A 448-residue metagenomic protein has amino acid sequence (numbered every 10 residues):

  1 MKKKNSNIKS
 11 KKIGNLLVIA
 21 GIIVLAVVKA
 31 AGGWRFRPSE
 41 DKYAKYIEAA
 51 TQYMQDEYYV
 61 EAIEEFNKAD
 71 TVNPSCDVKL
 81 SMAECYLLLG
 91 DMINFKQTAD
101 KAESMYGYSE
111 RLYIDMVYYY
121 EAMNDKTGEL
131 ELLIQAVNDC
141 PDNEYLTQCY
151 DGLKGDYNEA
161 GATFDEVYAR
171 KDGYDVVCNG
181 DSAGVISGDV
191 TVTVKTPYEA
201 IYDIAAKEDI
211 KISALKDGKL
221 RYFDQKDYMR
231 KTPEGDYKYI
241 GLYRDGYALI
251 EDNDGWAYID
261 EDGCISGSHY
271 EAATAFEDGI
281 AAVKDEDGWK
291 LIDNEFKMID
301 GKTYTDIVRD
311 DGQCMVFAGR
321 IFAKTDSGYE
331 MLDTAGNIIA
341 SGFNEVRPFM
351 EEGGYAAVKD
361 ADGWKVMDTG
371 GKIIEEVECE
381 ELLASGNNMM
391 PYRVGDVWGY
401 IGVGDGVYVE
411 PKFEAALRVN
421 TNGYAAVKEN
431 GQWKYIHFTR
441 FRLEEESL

Functional and structural regions predicted by a protein language model:
K2-I23, G33: N-terminal Sec-pathway targeting helices
K29-L448: Residue-level detector of conserved, function-critical positions
